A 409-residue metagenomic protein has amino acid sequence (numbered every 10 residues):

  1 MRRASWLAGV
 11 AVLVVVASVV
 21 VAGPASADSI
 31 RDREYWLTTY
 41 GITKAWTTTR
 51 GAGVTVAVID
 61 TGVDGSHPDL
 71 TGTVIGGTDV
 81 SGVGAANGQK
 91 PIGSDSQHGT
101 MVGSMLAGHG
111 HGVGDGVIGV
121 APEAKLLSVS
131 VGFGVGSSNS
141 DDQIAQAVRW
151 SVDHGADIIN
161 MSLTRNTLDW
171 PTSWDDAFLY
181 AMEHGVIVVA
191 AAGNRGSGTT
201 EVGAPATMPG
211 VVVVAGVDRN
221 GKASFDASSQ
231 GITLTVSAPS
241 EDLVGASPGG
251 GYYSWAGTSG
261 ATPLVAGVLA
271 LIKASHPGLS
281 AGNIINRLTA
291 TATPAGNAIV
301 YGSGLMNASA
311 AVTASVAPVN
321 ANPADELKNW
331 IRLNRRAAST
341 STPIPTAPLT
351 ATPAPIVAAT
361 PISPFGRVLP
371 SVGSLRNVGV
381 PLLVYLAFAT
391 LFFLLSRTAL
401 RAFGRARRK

Functional and structural regions predicted by a protein language model:
R2-V54, P68-D69: Protease zymogen maturation seam
S18-R33, V368-R376, T398-R405: C-terminal region of N-terminal signal peptides and the immediate post-cleavage residues of exported proteins
W46-V56, V63-G76, G88-S140, S229-T233 (+1 more regions): Subtilisin-like serine protease catalytic core
M105, S240-M306: Hydrolase catalytic cores
V131-A204, G251-W255: Substrate-binding/access-modulating region of protease and related hydrolase catalytic domains
N160, F225, P277-R376, V380: C-terminal subdomain of the subtilisin-like protease fold in secreted/lumenal serine endopeptidases
A191-P209, A215-T233, V244-G257, G296-Y301: Active-site-adjacent substrate-recognition loops and nearby beta-strands within hydrolase catalytic domains
N377-K409: C-terminal membrane-anchoring or membrane-association module
